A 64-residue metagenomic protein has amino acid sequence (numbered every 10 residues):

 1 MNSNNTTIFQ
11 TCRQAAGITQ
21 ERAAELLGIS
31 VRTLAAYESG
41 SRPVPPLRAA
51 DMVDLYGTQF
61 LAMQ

Functional and structural regions predicted by a protein language model:
M1-N4: A detector for short, charged/polar N-terminal pre-domain segments
T11-A36: Short alpha-helical DNA-recognition segment
S39: Short, conserved catalytic or interaction motifs in soluble domains
P46-M63: DNA major-groove recognition helix of helix-turn-helix/homeodomain DNA-binding modules
